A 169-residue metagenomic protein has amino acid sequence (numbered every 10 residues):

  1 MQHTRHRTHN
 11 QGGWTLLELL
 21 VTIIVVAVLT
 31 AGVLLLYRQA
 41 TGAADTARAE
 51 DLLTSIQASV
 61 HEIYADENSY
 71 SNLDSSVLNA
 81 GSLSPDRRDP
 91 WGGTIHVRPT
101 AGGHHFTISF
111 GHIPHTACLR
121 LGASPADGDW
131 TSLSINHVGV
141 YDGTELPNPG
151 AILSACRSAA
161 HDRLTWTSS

Functional and structural regions predicted by a protein language model:
M1-T41: N-terminal single-pass transmembrane signal-anchor helix
L29, L52, A117: Catalytic-loop motifs flanking and including active-site residues across diverse enzymes
A31, Q39, A58, R120-A123: Generic detector of well-ordered secondary structure
L36, A40, E50-S71: N-terminal alpha-helical signal peptides/signal-anchor transmembrane segments
A65-S169: Periplasmic/extracellular, small/polar-rich flexible segments of pilin-like filament-forming proteins
